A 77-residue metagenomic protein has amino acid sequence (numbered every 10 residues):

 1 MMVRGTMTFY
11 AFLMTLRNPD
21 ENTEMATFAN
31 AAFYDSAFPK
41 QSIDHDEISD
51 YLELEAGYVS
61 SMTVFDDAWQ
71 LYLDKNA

Functional and structural regions predicted by a protein language model:
M2-G5, P39-Q41: Helix-boundary capping/turn motifs
V3-F28: N-terminal acidic leader/helix
G5, N30-D35, I48-L54: Noncatalytic partner-interaction/assembly domains of nucleic-acid and motor enzyme complexes, especially the accessory
A11-T15, A31, D67, L71: Short, hydrophobic/amphipathic alpha-helical patches that form generic packing surfaces within helical domains
E21-I43: Short linear, low-complexity motifs centered on an aromatic residue
K40-Q70: Short, charged early-sequence alpha-helical segments and their helix-coil boundaries
